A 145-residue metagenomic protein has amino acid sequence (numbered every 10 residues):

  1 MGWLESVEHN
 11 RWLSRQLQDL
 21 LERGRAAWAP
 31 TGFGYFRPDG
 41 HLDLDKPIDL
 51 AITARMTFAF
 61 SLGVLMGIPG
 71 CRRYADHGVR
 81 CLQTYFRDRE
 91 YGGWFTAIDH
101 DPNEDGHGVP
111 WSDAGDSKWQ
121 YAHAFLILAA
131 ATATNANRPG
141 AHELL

Functional and structural regions predicted by a protein language model:
M1-L145: Glycan-recognition and catalytic cores of secretory/periplasmic carbohydrate-active enzymes
